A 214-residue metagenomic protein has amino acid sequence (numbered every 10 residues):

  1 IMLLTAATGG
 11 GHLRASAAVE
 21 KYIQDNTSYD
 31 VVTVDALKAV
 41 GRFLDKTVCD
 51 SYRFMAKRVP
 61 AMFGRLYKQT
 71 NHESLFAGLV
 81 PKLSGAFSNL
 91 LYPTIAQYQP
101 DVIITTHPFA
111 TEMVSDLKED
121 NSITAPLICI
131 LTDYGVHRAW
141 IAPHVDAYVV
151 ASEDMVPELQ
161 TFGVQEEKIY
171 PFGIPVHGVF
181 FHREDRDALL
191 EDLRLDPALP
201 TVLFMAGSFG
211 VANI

Functional and structural regions predicted by a protein language model:
A6-A15: A short, glycine/small-residue-rich beta-strand->loop->alpha-helix junction that serves as a flexible
A18-A96: Conserved N-terminal ligand/cofactor-binding loop architecture of enzyme catalytic domains
D30, T124-I128, A147: Proline-centered loop/turn at the N-terminus of a beta-strand
T94-P100, L195-P197: Glycine-rich phosphate-binding loop signature in dinucleotide/nucleotide-binding domains
I95, S122, R138-A147: A conserved, positively charged/aromatic
V102-T111, S115-D133: Active-site proximal beta-strand in glycosyltransferases
D146-F209: A nucleotide-sugar donor-handling region in carbohydrate enzymes
